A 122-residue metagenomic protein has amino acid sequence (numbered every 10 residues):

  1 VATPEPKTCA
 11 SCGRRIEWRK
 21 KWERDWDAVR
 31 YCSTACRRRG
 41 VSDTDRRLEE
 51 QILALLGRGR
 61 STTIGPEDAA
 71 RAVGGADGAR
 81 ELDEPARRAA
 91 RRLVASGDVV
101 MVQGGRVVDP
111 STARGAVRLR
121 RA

Functional and structural regions predicted by a protein language model:
T3-E5, A28: Short metal-coordination and nucleic-acid-contact micro-motifs, chiefly zinc-binding Cys/His arrays
C9-C12, C32: Short cysteine-rich clusters marking metal-coordination/redox-active sites
R19-V29: Short linker/helix segments within small regulatory modules
C36-R47: Short metal-binding segments enriched for Cys and/or His
G57-S61, A76: Short helix-capping/hinge SLiMs at alpha-helix to coil transitions
T62-V73: Short acidic, hydrophobic short linear motifs in intrinsically disordered regions
A79-M101: Charge-enriched amphipathic alpha-helical scaffolds
G105-A122: Short, cationic-aromatic polyanion-contact patches
